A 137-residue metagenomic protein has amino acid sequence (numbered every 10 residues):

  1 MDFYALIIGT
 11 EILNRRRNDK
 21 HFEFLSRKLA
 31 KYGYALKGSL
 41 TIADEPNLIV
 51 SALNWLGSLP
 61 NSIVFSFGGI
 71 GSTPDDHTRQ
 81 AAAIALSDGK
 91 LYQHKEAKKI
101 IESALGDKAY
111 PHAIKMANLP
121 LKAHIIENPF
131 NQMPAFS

Functional and structural regions predicted by a protein language model:
M1-D44: Glycine-rich phosphate/diphosphate-binding loop of Rossmann-like nucleotide-binding domains
Y4, S62-I63, A123-H124: Structural motif
I8-T10, N61, S66-P74: Glycine-rich beta-strand-to-loop/alpha-helix junction loops that act as flexible
R17-N18, D76-T78: Short acidic, glycine/serine/threonine-rich loops at helix termini
A35-K37, S62-S66, A82-A85: Glycine-/proline-rich flexible loop or hinge segments
A43-L48, G69-S72: Short active-site-proximal "capping" loops at secondary-structure junctions
L48-S51, H77-S137: Proline/glycine-rich low-complexity loops and linkers
S51-L59: Short, well-structured alpha-helical segments in soluble
